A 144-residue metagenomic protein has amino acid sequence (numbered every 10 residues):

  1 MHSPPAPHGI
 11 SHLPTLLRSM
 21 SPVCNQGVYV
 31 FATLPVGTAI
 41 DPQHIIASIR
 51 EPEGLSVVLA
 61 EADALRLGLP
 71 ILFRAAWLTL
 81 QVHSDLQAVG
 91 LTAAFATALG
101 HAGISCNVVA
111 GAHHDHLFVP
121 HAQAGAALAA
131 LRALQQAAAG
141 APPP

Functional and structural regions predicted by a protein language model:
M1-Q81, D85-T97: Regulatory modules associated with amino-acid/nitrogen control
H44, G103-V108: A short linear hydrophobic-aromatic micro-motif
I49-P52, I71-L72, A124-P143: Charge-rich, low-aromatic oligomerization/scaffolding segments with amphipathic character
A60-A64, P120-G125: Helix N-cap motif at beta-to-alpha junctions
R74-H83, N107-V109, Q136-P144: Conserved short beta-strand edge segments in small beta-sheet-based binding/regulatory domains
A76-L78, A102-I104, D115: Generic beta-strand structural signal
A98, A102-I104, A130-L134: Generic non-transmembrane alpha-helical segments
A112-H114, V119, Q123, A141-P144: Structural preference for solvent-exposed beta-strand-turn elements and adjacent flexible terminal/loop segments within
